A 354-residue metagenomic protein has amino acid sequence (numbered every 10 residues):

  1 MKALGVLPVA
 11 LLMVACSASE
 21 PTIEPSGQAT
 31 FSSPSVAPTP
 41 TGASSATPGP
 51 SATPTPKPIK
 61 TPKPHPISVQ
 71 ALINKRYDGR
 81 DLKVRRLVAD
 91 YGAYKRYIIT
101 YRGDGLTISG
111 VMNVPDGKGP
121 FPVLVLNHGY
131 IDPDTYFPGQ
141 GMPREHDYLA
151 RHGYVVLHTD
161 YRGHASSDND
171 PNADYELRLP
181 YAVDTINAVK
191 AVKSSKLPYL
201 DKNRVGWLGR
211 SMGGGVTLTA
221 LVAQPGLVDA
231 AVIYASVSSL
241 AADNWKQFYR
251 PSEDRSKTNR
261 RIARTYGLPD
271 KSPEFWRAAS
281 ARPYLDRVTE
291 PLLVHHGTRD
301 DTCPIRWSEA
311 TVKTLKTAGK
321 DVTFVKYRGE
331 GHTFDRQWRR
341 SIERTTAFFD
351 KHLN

Functional and structural regions predicted by a protein language model:
M13-A15: C-terminal motif of bacterial Sec signal peptides marking the signal peptidase cleavage site
I73-K118: N-terminal cap/lid segment of alpha/beta-hydrolase-fold proteins
G119-F121, L126-D168, L240-A241: Short substrate-entry loop that stabilizes the transition state in hydrolases
Y175-K196: Alpha/beta-hydrolase active-site loop
P198-S211: Alpha/beta-hydrolase fold nucleophile elbow
L218-P269: Hydrolase active-site cap/lid region
V288, V294-H296, D300: Short beta-strand/loop motif that positions the catalytic acidic residue of the alpha/beta-hydrolase fold
R306-N354: C-terminal catalytic histidine-bearing segment of alpha/beta-hydrolase fold enzymes
